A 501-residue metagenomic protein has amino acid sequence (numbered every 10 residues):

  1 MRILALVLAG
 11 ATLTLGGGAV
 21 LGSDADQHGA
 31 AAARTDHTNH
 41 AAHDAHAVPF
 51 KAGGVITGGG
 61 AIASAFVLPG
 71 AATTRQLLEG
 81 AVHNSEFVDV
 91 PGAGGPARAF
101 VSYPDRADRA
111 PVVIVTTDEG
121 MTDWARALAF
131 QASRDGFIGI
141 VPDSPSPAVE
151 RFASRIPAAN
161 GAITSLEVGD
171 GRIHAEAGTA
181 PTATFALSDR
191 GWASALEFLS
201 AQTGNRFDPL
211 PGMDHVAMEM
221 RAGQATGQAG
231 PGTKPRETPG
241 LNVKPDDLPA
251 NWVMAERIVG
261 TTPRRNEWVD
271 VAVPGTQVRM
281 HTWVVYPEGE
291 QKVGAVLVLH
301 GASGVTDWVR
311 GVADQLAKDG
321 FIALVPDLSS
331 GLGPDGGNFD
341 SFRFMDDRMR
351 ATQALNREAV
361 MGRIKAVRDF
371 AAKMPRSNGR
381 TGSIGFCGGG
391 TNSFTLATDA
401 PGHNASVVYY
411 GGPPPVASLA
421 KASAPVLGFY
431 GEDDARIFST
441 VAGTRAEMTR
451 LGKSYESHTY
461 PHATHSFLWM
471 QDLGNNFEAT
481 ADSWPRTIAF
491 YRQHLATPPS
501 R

Functional and structural regions predicted by a protein language model:
M1-S23: Sec-dependent N-terminal signal peptides
G18-R34: Signal peptide processing junction and immediate N-terminal pro/mature segment of secreted/exported proteins
H37, H43-P69, T73-E79, E86-P157 (+5 more regions): Serine-hydrolase catalytic machinery in alpha/beta-hydrolase-like enzymes
A52, L166-R236, T449, S454-R501: C-terminal catalytic histidine-bearing segment of alpha/beta-hydrolase fold enzymes
P147-V168, I173-A177, T182-T184, I364-S423: Primarily recognizes the serine-hydrolase "nucleophile elbow" in alpha/beta-hydrolase and SGNH/GDSL folds
V149-A153, L196, I364-R368, V441 (+2 more regions): Generic structural signal for well-ordered alpha-helices, preferentially at hydrophobic/aromatic core positions
G428-Y430: Short beta-strand/loop motif that positions the catalytic acidic residue of the alpha/beta-hydrolase fold
D433-F438: Acidic catalytic loop of the alpha/beta-hydrolase fold
